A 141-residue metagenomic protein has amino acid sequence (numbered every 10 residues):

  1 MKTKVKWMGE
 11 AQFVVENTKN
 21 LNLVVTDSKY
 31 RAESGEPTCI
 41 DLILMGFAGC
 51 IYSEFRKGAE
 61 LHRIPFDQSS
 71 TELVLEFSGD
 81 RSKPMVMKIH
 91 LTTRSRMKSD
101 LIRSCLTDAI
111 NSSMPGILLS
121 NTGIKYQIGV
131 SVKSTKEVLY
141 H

Functional and structural regions predicted by a protein language model:
M1-M45, R56-H141: Extended beta-strand/beta-hairpin segments
C50-I51: Alpha-helical metal-binding/catalytic segments enriched in His/Glu/Asp
